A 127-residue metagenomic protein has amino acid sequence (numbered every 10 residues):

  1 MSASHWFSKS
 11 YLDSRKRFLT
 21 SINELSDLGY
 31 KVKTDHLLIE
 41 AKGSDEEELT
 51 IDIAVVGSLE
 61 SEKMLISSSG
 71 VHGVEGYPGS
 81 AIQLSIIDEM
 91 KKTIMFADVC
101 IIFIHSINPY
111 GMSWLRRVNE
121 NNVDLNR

Functional and structural regions predicted by a protein language model:
M1-R127: Structured catalytic-domain cores with a bias toward divalent-metal coordination
